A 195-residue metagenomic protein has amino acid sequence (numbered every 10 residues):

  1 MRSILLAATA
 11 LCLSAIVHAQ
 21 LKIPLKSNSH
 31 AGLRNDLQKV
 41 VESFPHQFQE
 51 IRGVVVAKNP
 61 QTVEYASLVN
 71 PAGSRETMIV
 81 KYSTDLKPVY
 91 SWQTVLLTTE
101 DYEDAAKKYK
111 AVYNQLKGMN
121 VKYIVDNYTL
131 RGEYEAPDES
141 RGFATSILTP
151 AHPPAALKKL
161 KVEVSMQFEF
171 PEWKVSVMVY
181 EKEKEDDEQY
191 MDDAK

Functional and structural regions predicted by a protein language model:
M1-I4: Positively charged n-region of N-terminal signal peptides that target proteins for export
S14-I16: N-terminal signal peptide c-region/cleavage motif recognized by signal peptidases
Q20-V89, A194-K195: N-terminal leader/targeting segments
Q61-A66, Y90-Q93, R141-I147: Short, hydrophobic/aromatic-rich segments at coil-to-beta transitions
R75-S140: Long, charged/polar, surface-exposed segments that mediate recognition or autoinhibition
V112-A194: A charged, solvent-exposed segment within the mature domains of Sec-exported extracytoplasmic proteins
